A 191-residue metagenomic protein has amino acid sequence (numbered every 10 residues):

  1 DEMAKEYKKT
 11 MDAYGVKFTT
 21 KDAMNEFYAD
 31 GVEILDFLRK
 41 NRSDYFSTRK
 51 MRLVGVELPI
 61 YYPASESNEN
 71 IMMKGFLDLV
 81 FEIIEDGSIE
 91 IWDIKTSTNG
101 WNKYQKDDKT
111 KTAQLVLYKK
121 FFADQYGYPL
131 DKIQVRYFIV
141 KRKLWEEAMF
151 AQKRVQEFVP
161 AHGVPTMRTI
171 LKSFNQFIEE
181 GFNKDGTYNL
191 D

Functional and structural regions predicted by a protein language model:
D1-V56, P63: A non-catalytic, helix-rich entry segment at domain boundaries
Y7, L58-I60, Y137-K141: A general secondary-structure junction signal
M11-Y14, I91, S97-W101, N175-G186: Short amphipathic alpha-helical segments and their helix-coil junctions
V32-D36, L115-K119, A123, N175: Generic solvent-exposed, charged/amphipathic alpha-helical segments that serve as macromolecular interface scaffolds
M51-V54, I89, D131-V135: Residue-level recognition of the N-termini of beta-strands and the immediately preceding loop/turn
V54-Q125: Non-catalytic protein-protein interaction segments used by genome-maintenance enzymes to assemble and couple activities
D108, K120-D191: Metal-dependent nuclease catalytic regions and adjoining charged, substrate-binding loops involved in nucleic-acid end
